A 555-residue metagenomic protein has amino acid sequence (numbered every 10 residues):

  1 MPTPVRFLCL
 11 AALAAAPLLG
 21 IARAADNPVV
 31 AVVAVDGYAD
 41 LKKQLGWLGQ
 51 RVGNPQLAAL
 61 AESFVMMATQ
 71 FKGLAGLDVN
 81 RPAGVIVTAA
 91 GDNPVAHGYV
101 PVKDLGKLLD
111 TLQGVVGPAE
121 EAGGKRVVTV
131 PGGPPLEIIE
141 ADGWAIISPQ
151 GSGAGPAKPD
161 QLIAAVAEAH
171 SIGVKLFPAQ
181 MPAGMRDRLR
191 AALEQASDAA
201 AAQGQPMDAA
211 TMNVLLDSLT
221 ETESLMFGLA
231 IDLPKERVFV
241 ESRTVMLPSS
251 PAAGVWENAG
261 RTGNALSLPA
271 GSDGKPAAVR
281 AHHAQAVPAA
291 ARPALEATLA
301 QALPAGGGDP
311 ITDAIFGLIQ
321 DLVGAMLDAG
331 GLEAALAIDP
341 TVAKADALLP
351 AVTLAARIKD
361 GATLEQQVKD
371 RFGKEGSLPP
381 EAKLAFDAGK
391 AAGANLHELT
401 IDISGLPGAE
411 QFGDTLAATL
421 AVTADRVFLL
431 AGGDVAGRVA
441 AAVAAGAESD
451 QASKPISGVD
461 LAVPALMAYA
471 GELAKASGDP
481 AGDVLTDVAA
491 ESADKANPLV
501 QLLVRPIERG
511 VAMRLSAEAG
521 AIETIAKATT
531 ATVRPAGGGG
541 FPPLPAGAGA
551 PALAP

Functional and structural regions predicted by a protein language model:
M1-C9: Bacterial N-terminal signal peptides that target proteins for export
L8-P17: Bacterial N-terminal signal peptides
L18-A24: Sec/Tat signal peptide C-region and signal peptidase I cleavage site
A24-G133, A164-M226, V245-L348, F372-A385 (+1 more regions): Structural boundary/hinge residues at secondary-structure and domain interfaces
V29-V33, A83, A96-V100, R126 (+16 more regions): One face of beta-strands
K72-V79, V102-A141, A362-A418, S453-D487 (+1 more regions): Short Gly/Thr-rich strand-loop-strand
V128-A199, F412-K495: A conserved glycine-rich beta-strand in the N-terminal activation segment of trypsin-fold
S404-E410, D414-T419, T423, L429-G432 (+1 more regions): Extended terminal
